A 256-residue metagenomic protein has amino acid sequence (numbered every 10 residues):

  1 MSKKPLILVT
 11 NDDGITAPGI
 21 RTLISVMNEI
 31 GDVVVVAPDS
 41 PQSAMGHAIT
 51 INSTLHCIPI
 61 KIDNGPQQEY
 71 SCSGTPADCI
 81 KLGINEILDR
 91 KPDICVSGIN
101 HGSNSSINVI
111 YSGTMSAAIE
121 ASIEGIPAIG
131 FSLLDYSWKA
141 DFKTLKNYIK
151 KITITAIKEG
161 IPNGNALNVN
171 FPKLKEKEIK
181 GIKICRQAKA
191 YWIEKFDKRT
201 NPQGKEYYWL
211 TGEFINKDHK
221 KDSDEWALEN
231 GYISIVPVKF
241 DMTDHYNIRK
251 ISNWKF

Functional and structural regions predicted by a protein language model:
S2-T10, P18-E86, R90-K91: A cross-family phosphate/adenosyl-ligand binding-site feature
T10, V36-P38, S97-N100, F131-S132 (+2 more regions): Short beta-strand segments
D13, P41, T75-P76, N100-S103 (+2 more regions): Short glycine-rich anion-binding loops that position phosphate/pyrophosphate groups of nucleotides and phosphorylated
G83-D89, S116-P127: Alpha-helix C-terminal capping segments
I94: Short, Asp-centered acidic motifs that coordinate Mg2+ and/or phosphate in catalytic or ligand-binding sites
S103-S112: Glycine/threonine-rich flexible loop motifs
S122-T144: Glycine-rich phosphate/pyrophosphate-binding loops and their adjacent beta-strand/loop elements at enzyme active sites
K143-F256: Electrostatically charged, flexible surface regions
